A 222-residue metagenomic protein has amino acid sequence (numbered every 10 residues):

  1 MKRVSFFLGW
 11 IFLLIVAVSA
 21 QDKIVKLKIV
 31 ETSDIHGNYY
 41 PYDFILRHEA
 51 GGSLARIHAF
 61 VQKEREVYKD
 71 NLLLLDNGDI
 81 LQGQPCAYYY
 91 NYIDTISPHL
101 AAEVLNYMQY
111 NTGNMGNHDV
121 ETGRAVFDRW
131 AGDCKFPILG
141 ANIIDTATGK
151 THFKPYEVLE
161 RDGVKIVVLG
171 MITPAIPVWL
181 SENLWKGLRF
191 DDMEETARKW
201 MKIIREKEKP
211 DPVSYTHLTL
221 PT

Functional and structural regions predicted by a protein language model:
M1-L8: Bacterial N-terminal signal peptides that target proteins for export
I11-S19: Hydrophobic h-region of N-terminal signal peptides that target proteins for export in Gram-negative bacteria
Q21-L218: Acidic, metal/ion-coordinating pockets
L220-T222: Secondary-structure capping and domain/repeat boundary segments
